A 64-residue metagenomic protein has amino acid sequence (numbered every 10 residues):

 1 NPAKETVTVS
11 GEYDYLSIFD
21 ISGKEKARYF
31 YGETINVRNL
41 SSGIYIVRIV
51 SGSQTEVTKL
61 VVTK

Functional and structural regions predicted by a protein language model:
A3-K64: C-terminal outer-membrane/trafficking sorting elements
